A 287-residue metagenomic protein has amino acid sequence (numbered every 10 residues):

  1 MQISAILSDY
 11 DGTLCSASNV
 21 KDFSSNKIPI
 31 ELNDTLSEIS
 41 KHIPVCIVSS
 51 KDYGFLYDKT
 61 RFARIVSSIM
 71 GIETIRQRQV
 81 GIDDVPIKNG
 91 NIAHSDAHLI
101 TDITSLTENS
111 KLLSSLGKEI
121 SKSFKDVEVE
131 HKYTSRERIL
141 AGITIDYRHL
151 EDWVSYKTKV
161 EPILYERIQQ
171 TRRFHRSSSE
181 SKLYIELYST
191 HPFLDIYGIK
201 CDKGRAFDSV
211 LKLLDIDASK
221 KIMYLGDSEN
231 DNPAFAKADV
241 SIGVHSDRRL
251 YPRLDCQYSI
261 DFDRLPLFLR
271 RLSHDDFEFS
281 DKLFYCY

Functional and structural regions predicted by a protein language model:
Q2-D22, I47, F235: Asp-based phosphoryl-transfer active-site loop
I3, H42-I43, A63, M70 (+2 more regions): Short, well-ordered alpha-helix to beta-strand connector turns
I6-T13, I69-G71, R136, T144-R148: Short loop/turn segments at strand-loop or loop-helix junctions that form parts of catalytic or ligand-binding pockets
S8, V48-K51, L225-D227: Short His-Asn-centered micro-motif
L14-S24, H191-G198: Glycine-rich phosphate-binding "P-loop"
A17, N26-K132: Active-site phosphate-binding/coordination module
L116-M223, E229-K237: Conserved acidic, metal-coordinating active-site core of Asp-based, Mg2+-dependent phosphoryl-transfer enzymes
Y197-Y287: Mg2+-dependent phosphoryl-transfer enzymes with acidic/Ser/Thr/Gly-rich catalytic loops
